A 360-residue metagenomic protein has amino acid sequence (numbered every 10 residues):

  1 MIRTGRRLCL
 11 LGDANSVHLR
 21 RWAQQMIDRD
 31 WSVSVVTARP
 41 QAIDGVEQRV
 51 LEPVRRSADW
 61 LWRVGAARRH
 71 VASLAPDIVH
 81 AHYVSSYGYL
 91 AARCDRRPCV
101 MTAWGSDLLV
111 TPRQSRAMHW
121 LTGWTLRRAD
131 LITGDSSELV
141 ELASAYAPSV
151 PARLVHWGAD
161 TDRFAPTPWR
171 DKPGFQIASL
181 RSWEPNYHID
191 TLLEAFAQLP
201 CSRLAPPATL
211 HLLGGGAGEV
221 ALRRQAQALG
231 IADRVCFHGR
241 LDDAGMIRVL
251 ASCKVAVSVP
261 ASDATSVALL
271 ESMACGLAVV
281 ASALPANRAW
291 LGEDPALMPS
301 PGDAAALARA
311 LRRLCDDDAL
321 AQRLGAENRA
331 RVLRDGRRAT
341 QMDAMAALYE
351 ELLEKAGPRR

Functional and structural regions predicted by a protein language model:
A81-Y87: Short His-centered aromatic/hydrophobic patch
M101, L284-M298: Short acidic/histidine- and often glycine-rich active-site loop of Leloir-type glycosyltransferases that engages
E138, G158: Carbohydrate-associated surface elements
R170-A197, H211: Conserved donor-binding/catalytic core segment of Leloir-type glycosyltransferases
G218-A221, A232-D242, V249: Active-site donor-binding acidic/aromatic loop of nucleotide-activated sugar and phosphosugar transferases involved
A261: Aromatic "clamp/platform" in nucleotide-sugar-dependent glycosyltransferases that forms part of the donor/acceptor
A278-A281: Short hydrophobic beta-strand element within catalytic cores of glycosyltransferases and related nucleotide-activated
E293-A305, R313-D318: Conserved acidic donor-binding segment of nucleotide-sugar-dependent glycosyltransferases
